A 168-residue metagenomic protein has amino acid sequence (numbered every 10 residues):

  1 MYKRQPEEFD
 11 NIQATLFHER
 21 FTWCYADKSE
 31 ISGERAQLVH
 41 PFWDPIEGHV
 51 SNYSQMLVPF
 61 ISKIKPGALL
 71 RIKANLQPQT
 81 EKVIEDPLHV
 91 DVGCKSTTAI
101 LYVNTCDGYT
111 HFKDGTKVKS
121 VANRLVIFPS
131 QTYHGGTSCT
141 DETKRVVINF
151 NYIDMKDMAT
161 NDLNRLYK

Functional and structural regions predicted by a protein language model:
K3-G67, L163-K168: Non-heme Fe(II)/2-oxoglutarate
R4-P6, Q77-E81, T105-D107, Q131-H134 (+1 more regions): Short, solvent-exposed loop/turn segments at secondary-structure junctions
S54, I64-G67, E85-D91, A122: A structural signal for the main folded, soluble domain(s) of proteins
I61-E81: A short glycine-rich, His/Asp/Glu-containing loop-to-beta-strand
Q79, V118-G135: Conserved metal-binding segment of the jelly-roll/cupin
K82-P87, C94-S96, Y102-V121, T160-R165: A short beta-strand-loop-beta hairpin characteristic of the jelly-roll/cupin
P87-H89, Y133-D141: Short beta-strand His + acidic residue motifs that chelate non-heme Fe in jelly-roll/DSBH and cupin folds
A99-L101, E142-M158: A short hydrophobic beta-strand segment most commonly corresponding to one strand of the jelly-roll/cupin
